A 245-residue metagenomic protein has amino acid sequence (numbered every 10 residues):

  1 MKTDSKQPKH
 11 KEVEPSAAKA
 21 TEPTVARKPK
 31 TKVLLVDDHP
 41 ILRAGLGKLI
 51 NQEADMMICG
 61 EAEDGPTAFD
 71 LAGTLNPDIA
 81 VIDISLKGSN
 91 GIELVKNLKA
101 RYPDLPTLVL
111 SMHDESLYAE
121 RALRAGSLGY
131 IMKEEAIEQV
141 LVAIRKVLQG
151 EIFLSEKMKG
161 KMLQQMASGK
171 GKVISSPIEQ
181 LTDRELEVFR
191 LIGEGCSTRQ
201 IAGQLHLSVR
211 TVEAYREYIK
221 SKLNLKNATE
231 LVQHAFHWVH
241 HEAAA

Functional and structural regions predicted by a protein language model:
K2-K9, E217-A245: Basic, Lys/Arg-enriched C-terminal extension of HTH/homeodomain DNA-binding domains
T24-P29, G160-L191, A244: Regulatory hinge/linker segments at domain boundaries that couple sensory/effector modules to output domains
L42, K87: The feature encodes the CheY-like receiver
D64-T67, N90-E93: Acidic catalytic/metal-coordinating carboxylates
D78, I84-S85: The short loop immediately C-terminal to the conserved phospho-acceptor aspartate in CheY-like receiver
D83, S111: Active-site residues of response regulator receiver
G195-E230: Recognition helix of helix-turn-helix DNA-binding domains
